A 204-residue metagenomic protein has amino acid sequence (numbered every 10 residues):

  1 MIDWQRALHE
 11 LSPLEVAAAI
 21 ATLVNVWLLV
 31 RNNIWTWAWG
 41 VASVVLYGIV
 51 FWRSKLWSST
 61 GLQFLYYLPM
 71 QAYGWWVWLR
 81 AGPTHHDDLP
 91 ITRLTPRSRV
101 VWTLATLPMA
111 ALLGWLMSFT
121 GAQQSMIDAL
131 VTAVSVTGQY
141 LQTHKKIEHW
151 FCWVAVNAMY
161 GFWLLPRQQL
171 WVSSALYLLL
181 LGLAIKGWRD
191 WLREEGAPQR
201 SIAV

Functional and structural regions predicted by a protein language model:
I2-V30, A81-G82, T92-V204: Polytopic alpha-helical membrane-helix bundles and their juxtamembrane interface segments in multi-pass membrane
L23-S54: Long, highly hydrophobic alpha-helical transmembrane signal-anchor segments
I34, W57, L170-W171: Residues that define the loop-to-transmembrane-helix transition and helix capping in multi-pass membrane transporters
A38-A42, S58-L62, F151-A155, S174-A175: Hydrophobic alpha-helical membrane segments of integral membrane proteins
S54, M70, H85-I91: Interfacial loop at the N-terminal end of multi-pass membrane proteins
S54-M70: Alpha-helical transmembrane segments
S58, G74, W78, G114-S118: Membrane-water interface at transmembrane helix exits
L65-P83, L192: Membrane-water interface of transmembrane alpha-helices
